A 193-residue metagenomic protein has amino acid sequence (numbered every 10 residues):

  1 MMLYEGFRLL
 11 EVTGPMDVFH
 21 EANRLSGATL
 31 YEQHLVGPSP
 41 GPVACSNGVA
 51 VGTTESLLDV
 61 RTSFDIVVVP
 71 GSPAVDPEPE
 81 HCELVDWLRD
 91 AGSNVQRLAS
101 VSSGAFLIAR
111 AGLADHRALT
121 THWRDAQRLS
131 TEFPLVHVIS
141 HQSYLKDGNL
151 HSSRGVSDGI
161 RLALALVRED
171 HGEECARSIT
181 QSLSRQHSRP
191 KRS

Functional and structural regions predicted by a protein language model:
M1-L98, F106-R110, S140, L164 (+2 more regions): Extended, subdomain-level signal for the structured scaffold at the beginning of enzyme domains
V49-V51, P134-L135, S153-R154: Short, surface-exposed amphipathic charged segments that create phosphate/polyanion-binding patches used for binding
V68-V69, H137, D158-G159: Membrane-embedded alpha-helical core segments of multi-pass
L98-A99, T120, I139, H151: Structural detector of well-ordered beta-strand residues that form the stable sheet scaffold of enzyme domains
F106-L113, L145, G159-I160: Acidic/polar active-site rim loop that often engages polyanionic ligands
A114-S143, S178-L183: A conserved active-site-flanking secondary-structure segment within enzyme catalytic domains
S143-S182: Conserved anion/nucleotide-ligand pocket segment
